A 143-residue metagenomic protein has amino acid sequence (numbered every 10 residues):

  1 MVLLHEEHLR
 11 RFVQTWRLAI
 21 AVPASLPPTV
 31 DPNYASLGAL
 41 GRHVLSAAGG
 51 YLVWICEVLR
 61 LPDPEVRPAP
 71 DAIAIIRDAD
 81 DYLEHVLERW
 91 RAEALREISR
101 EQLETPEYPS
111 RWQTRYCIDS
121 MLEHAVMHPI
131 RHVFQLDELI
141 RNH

Functional and structural regions predicted by a protein language model:
M1-L18, W54, P70-P106, Y116-I130 (+1 more regions): Acidic/histidine-rich alpha-helical segments that form the ligand environment of transition-metal centers
V2, A24-A69, P106-H143: Short, contiguous alpha-helical
R17-S25: Short alpha-helical hairpin
